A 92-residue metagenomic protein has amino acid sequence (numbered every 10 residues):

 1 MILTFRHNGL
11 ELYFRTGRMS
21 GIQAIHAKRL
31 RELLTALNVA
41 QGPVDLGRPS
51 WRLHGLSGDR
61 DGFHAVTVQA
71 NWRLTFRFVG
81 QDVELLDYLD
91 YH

Functional and structural regions predicted by a protein language model:
M1, R18, G42, P49-R52 (+1 more regions): Glycine-rich, flexible loop/turn motifs
M1-L33: Arg/Lys-rich, positively charged N-terminal/basic patches that mediate binding to nucleic acids
R31-L34, L53, Q69: Short amphipathic alpha-helical surface patches that serve as generic macromolecular interface elements
L37: Conserved phosphate-interacting/catalytic interface
Q41-H64: A short, surface-exposed loop/turn module that caps and links secondary-structure elements
S57, H64-H92: Enriched for short, Lys/Arg-rich terminal
